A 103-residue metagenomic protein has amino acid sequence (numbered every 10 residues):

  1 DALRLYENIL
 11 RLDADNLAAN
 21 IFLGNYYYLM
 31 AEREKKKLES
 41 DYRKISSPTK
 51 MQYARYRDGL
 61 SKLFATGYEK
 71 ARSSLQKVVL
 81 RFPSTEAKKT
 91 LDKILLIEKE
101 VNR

Functional and structural regions predicted by a protein language model:
N16, S84-E86: Residue-level recognition of tetratricopeptide repeat
F22, T90-K93: Canonical tetratricopeptide repeat
G24, L29-E39, I97-R103: Short coil/turn linking the two alpha-helices of tandem helical-hairpin repeats
L29-S74: Short coil/linker segments at helix-helix boundaries
